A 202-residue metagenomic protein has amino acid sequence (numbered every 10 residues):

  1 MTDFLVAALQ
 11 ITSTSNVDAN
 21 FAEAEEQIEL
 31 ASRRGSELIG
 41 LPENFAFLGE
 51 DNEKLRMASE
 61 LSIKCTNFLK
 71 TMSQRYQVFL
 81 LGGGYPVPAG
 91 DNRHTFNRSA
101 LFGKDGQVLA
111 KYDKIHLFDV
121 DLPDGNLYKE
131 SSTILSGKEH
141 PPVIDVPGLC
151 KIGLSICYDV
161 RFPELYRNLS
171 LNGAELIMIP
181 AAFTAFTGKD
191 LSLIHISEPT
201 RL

Functional and structural regions predicted by a protein language model:
T2-V6: Extreme N-terminal starter segment of soluble prokaryotic enzymes
Q10-S15: Short polar catalytic/cofactor-binding loops
V17, E26-D113, D119-V120, F183-S197 (+1 more regions): Cys-nucleophile CN-hydrolase/nitrilase-fold catalytic domain and related Cys-dependent amidase chemistry that acts on
N20-F21, S62, Y158: A conditional alpha-helix N-cap/helix-loop micro-motif detector
N20-I28, F162-R167: Short, acidic/polar
G90-N172, P180, T184-L193: Active-site catalytic loop in hydrolytic enzyme cores
